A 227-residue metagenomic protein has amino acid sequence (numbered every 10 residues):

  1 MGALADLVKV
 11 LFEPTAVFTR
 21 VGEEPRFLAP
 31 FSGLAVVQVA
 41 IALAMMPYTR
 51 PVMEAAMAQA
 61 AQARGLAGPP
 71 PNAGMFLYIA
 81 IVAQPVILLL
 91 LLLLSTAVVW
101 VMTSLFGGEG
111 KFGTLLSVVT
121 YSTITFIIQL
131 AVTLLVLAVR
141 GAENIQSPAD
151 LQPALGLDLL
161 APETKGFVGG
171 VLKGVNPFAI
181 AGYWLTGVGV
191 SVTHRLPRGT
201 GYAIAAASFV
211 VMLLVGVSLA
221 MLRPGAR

Functional and structural regions predicted by a protein language model:
L4, I81-L90, V132, V171-P177: Hydrophobic alpha-helical transmembrane segments of multi-pass membrane proteins
L4-V21: A short amphipathic helical element positioned immediately N-terminal to and/or at the very start of a transmembrane
V10, A63-I79, P148-V168: Interfacial loop/helix-cap signal at membrane boundaries in integral membrane proteins
F12, T96-W100, Y183-L185: A generic alpha-helix surface/boundary motif
A16-I128: Selected alpha-helical membrane-embedding segments in polytopic membrane proteins
G113-R227: Hydrophobic alpha-helical transmembrane segments and adjacent short intramembrane/lumenal linkers of inner/organellar
